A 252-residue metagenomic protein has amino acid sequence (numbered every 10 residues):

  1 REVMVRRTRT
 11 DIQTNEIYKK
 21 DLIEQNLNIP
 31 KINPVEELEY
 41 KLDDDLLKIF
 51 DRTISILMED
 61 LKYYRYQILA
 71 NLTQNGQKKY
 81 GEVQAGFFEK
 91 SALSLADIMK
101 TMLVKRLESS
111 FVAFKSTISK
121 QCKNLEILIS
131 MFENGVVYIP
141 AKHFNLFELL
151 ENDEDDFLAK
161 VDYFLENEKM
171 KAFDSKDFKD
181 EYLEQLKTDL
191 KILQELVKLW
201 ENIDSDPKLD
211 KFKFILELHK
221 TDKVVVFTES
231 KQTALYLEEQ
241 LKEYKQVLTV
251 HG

Functional and structural regions predicted by a protein language model:
R1, H219-K223, Y244: Short, well-ordered loop/turn elements at secondary-structure boundaries
R1, R6, F227-E229, G252: Short His-Asn-centered micro-motif
R1-N145: Inter-lobe coupling linker of SF2 helicases/translocases
L103, K208-K211, T233, L237: Helical mechanochemical/support elements of P-loop NTPase systems and associated helical scaffolds
E126-Y182, K191-L196: Non-catalytic helical/coil scaffold and regulatory linker elements that flank RecA-like P-loop NTPase motors
E181, T188-D210: Glycine-rich phosphate-binding "P-loop"
I203-E229: Conserved interdomain hinge at the start of the Helicase C-terminal
E229-H251: Conserved helicase motor "Helicase C" RecA-like lobe of SF1/SF2 P-loop NTPases
